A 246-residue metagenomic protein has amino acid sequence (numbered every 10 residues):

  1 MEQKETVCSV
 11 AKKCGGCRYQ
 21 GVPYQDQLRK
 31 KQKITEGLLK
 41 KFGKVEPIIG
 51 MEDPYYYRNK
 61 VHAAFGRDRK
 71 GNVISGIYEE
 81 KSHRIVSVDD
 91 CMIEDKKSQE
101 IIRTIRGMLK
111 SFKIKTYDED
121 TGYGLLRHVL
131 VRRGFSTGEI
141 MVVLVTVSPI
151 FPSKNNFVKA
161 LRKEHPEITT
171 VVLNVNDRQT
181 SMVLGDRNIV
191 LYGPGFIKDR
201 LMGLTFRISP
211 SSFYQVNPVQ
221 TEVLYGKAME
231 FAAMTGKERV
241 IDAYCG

Functional and structural regions predicted by a protein language model:
M1-G246: Accessory RNA-recognition modules of RNA-modification enzymes
